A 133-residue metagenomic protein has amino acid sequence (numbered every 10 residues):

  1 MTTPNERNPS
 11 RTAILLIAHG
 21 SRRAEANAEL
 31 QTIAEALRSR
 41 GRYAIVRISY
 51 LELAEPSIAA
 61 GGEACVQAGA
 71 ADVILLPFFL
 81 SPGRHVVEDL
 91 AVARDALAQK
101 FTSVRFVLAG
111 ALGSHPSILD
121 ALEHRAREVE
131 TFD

Functional and structural regions predicted by a protein language model:
M1-D133: Active-site-proximal alpha-helix that buttresses catalytic centers in soluble enzyme cores
